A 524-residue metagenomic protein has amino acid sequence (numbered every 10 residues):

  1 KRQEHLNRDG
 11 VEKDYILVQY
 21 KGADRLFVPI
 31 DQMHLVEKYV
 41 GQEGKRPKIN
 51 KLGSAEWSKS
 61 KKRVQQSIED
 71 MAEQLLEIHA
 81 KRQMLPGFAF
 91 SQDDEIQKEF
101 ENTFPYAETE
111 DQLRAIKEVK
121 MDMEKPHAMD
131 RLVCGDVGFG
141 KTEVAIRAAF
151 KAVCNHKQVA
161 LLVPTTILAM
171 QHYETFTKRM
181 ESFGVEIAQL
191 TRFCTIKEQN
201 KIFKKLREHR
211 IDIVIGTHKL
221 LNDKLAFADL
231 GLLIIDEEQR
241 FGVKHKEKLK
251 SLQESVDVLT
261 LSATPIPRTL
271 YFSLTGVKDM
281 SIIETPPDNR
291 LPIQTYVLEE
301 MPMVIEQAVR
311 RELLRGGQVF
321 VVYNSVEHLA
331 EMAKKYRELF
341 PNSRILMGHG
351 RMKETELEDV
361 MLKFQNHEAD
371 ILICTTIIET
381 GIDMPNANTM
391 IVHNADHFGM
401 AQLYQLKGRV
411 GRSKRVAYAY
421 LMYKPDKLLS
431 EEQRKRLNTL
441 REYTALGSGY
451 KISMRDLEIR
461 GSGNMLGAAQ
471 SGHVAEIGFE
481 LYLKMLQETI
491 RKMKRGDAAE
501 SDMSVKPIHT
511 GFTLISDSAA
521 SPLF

Functional and structural regions predicted by a protein language model:
K1-R114: Upstream accessory/linker segments immediately N-terminal to the RecA-like ATPase cores of bacterial MutS and a subset
L85, V304-F524: C-terminal helicase module of SF1/SF2 nucleic-acid helicases/translocases
P105-M129, E143: N-terminal pre-P-loop "Q-motif" helix
D130, V144-Y173, E181-V185: Conserved SF1/SF2 helicase motif Ia
H156-A160, E186, H209-I213, D229-L232 (+6 more regions): Loop/turn-to-beta-strand initiation segments
L168-K205, L339-F340: Conserved helix-turn-beta segment of the N-terminal RecA-like "Helicase ATP-binding" lobe in SF1/SF2 helicases
F193-V214, N222-L230, E354-I371: Conserved motor-coupling elements within RecA-like helicase/translocase cores
F227-L232, E238-G316: Post-DEXD/H (motif II) to motif III coupling segment of the RecA-like Helicase ATP-binding lobe
